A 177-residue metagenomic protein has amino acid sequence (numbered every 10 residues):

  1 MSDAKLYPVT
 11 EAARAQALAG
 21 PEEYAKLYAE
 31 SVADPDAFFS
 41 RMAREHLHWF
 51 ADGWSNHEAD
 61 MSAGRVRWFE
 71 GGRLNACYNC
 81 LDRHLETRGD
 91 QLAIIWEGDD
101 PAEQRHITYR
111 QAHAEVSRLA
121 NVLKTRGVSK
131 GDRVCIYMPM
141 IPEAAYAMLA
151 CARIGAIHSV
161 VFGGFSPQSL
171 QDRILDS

Functional and structural regions predicted by a protein language model:
S2-K26: Short, contiguous pre-domain boundary segments
L6, E11, R44-L74: Short, charged, surface-exposed hinge/linker loops at domain edges that act as mobile lids or interdomain connectors
Y24-L27, S62-R73, D99-I107: Acyl-group handling in specialized metabolite and lipid biosynthesis
V32-G53, G72-I95: A short N-terminal helical cap/helix-turn-helix that marks the beginning of AMP-binding/adenylate-forming
C77, I94-L149, S166-D172: Conserved AMP-binding/adenylate-forming core of the ANL superfamily
G155: Structured binding elements
D176-S177: Active-site charged/polar residues at nucleotide-handling catalytic sites that mediate phosphoryl, nucleotidyl
